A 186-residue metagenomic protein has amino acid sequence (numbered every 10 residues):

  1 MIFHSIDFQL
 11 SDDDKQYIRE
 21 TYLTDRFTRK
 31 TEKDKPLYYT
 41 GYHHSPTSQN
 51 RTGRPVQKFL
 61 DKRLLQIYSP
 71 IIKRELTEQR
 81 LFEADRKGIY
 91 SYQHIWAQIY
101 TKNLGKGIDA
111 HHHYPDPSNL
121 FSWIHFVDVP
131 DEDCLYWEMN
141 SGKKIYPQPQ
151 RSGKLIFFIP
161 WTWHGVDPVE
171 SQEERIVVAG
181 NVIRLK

Functional and structural regions predicted by a protein language model:
M1-K87: Non-heme Fe(II)/2-oxoglutarate
L23, D128, I183: Residue-level marker of positions within ordered structural domains that often coincide with functionally constrained
A84-D167, E173-V177: Catalytic core of non-heme Fe(II) oxygenases with the double-stranded beta-helix
N140, G180-K186: Double-stranded beta-helix
